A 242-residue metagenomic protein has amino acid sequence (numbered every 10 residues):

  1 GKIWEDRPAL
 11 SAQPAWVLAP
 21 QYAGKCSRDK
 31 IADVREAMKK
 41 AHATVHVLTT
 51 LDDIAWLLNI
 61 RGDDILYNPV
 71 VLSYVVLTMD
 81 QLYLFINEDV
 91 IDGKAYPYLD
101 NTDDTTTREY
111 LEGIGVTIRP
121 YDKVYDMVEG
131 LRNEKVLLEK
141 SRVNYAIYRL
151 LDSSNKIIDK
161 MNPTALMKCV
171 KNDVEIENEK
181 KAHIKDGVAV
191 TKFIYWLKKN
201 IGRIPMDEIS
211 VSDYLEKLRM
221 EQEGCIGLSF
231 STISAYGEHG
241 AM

Functional and structural regions predicted by a protein language model:
G1-M242: Active-site neighborhoods and metal-handling regions in enzymes and metal-associated proteins
